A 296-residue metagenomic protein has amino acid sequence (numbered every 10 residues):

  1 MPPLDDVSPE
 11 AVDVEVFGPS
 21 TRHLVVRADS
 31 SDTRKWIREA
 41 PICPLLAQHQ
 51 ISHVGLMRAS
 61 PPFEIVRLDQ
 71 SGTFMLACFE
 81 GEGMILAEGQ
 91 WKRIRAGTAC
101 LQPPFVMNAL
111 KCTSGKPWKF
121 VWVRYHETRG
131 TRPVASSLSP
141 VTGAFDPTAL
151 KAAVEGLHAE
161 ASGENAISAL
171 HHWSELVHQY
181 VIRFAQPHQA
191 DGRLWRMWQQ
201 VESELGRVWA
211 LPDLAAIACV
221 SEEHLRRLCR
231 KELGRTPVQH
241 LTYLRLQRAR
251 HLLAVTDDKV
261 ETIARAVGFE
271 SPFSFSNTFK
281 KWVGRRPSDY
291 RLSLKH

Functional and structural regions predicted by a protein language model:
M1, C43-S139: N-terminal regulatory/effector-sensing and dimerization cores that precede helix-turn-helix DNA-binding domains
M1-C43: N-terminal low-complexity or simple alpha-helical regulatory segments that function as activation/interaction modules
M1-V12, W36-I37, A266, S276-H296: …primarily DNA-binding HTH/wHTH and HhH modules…
C78, V201-L205, L253: Short helix-to-turn junction characteristic of helix-turn-helix DNA-binding domains, especially the helix
M84, V208, D257-D258: Residue at a beta-strand N-cap/secondary-structure junction
G97, L225, C229, S274-F275 (+1 more regions): Short hydrophobic/aromatic patch on the recognition helix
K119-T131, S137-G206, P212-A216, V220-H224: An amphipathic alpha-helical interaction segment
Q199, P212, R230-P272, S276 (+2 more regions): Terminal helix-turn-helix DNA-binding modules in bacterial transcription factors
